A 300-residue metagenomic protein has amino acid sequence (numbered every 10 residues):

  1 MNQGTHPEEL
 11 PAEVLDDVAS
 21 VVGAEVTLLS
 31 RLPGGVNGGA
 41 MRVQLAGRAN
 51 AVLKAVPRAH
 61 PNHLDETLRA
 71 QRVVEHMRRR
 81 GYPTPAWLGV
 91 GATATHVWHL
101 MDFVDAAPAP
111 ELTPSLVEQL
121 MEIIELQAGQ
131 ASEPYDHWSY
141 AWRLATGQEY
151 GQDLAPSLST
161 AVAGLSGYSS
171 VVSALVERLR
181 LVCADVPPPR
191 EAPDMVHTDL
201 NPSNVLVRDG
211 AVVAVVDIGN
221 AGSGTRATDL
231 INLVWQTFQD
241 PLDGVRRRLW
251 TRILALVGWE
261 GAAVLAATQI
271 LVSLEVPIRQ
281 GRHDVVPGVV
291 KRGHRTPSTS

Functional and structural regions predicted by a protein language model:
M1-A24, L28: Juxta-kinase regulatory segment immediately upstream of eukaryotic protein kinase catalytic domains
A24-L45: ATP-binding glycine-rich phosphate-binding loop
G35-G38, T93-V97: Short acidic/glycine-enriched loop/turn segments that link adjacent beta-strands
N50-A94, P110-I123: A conserved alpha-helical element in kinase catalytic cores
P85, V90-A94, F103, A107-A174 (+3 more regions): A cross-family kinase active-site recognition segment
P193-V196, N201, L206-T251: Active-site Asp-x-Gly
T228-G258, A267-V285, R292-H294: Active-site activation/catalytic loop segments of kinase-like enzymes and analogous catalytic loops in related
